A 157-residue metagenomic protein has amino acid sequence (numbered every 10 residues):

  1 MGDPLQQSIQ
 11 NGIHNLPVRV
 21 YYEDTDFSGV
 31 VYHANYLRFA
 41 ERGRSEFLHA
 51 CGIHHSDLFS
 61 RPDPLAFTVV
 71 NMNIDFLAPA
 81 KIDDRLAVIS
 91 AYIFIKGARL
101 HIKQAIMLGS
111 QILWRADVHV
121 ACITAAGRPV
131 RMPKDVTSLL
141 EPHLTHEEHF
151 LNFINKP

Functional and structural regions predicted by a protein language model:
G2-V69, A125-P157: Hot-dog-fold acyl-thioester-processing enzymes
P17-Y21, D75, H119: Generic structural detector for well-ordered beta-strands
F47-F94, R99-L100, W114-R115: Hydrophobic beta-strand-centered segment that forms part of the acyl-chain substrate-binding groove
L77, A105-M107: Core beta-strand residues in small-molecule sensory/regulatory alpha/beta domains
A98, V118-H119, D135: Residue-level structural signal for beta-strand termini and adjacent loop
K103-A105, V120: Generic short beta-strand
